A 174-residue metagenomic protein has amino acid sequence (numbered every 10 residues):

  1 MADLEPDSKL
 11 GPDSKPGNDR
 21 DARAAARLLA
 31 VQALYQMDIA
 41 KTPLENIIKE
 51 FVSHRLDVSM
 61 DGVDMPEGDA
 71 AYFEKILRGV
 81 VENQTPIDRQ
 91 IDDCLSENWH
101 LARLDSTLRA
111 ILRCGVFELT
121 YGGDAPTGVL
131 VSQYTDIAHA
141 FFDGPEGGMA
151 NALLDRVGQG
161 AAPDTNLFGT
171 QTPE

Functional and structural regions predicted by a protein language model:
M1-E174: N-terminal interaction/assembly modules
